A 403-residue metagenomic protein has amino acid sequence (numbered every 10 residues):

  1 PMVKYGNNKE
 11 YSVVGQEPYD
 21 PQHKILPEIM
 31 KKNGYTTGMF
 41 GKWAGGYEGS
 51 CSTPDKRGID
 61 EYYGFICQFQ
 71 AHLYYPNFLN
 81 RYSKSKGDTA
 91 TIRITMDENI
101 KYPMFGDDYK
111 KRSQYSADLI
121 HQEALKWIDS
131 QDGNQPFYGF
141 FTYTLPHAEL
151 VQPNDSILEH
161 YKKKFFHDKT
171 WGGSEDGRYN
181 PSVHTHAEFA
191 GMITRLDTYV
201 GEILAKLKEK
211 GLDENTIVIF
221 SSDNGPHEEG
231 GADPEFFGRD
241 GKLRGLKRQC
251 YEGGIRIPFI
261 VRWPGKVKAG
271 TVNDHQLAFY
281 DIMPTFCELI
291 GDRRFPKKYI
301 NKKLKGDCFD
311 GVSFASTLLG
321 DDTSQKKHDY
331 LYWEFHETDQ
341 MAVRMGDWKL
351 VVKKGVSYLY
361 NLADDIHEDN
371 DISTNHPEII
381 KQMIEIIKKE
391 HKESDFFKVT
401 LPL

Functional and structural regions predicted by a protein language model:
P1-G38, G49, R57-E61, A71 (+1 more regions): Active-site segment of extracytoplasmic enzymes that catalyze sulfate/phosphate-ester chemistry
M2, N7, V13, W43-G45 (+8 more regions): Active-site-proximal cap/lid insertion segments
Q16-Y19, K247-E252, K305, L331-E334 (+1 more regions): Short Gly/Pro-enriched turn/cap motifs at secondary-structure boundaries
L26, K42, I282, F314: Short active-site alpha-helical segment characteristic of glycosyltransferases and processive polysaccharide synthases
P27, W127-D129, D339-V351, Y358: Short, surface-exposed beta-strand/loop micro-motifs that present aromatic residues
T36, K206, K349: Residue-level detector of anion-binding/catalytic polar loops
C51-D55, T323, M341-A342: Short glycine-biased active-site loop of nucleotidyltransferases that positions the nucleotide triphosphate and helps
